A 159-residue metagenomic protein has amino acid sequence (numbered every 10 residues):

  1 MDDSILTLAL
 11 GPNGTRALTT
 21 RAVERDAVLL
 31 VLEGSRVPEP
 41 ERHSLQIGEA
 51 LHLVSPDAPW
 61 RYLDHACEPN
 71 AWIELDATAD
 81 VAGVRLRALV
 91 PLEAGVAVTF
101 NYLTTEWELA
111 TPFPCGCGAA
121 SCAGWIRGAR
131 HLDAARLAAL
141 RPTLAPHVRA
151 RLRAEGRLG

Functional and structural regions predicted by a protein language model:
M1-G159: Conserved catalytic SET/PR domain of SAM-dependent protein methyltransferases, capturing the structural core that binds
